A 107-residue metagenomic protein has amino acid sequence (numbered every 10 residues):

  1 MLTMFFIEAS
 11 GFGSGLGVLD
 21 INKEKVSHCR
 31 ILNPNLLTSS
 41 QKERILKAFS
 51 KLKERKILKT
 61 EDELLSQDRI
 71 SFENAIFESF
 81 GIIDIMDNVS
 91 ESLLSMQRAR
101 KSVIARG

Functional and structural regions predicted by a protein language model:
M1-R30, N35-K47, K51: Basic, amphipathic alpha-helical recognition segments used for DNA target recognition
N33-G107: Non-catalytic DNA-recognition/assembly elements of restriction-modification systems
